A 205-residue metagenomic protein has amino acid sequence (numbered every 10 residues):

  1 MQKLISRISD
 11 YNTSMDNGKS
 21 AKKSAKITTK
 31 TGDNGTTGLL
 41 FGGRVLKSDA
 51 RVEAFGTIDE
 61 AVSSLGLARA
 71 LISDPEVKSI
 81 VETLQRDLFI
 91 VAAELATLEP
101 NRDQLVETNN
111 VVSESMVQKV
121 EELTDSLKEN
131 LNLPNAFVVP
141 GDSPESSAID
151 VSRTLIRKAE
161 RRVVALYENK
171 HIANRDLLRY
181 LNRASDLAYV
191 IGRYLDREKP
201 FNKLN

Functional and structural regions predicted by a protein language model:
L4, Y11-N205: Phosphate/pyrophosphate-binding loop motifs in nucleotide- or prenyl diphosphate-using proteins
